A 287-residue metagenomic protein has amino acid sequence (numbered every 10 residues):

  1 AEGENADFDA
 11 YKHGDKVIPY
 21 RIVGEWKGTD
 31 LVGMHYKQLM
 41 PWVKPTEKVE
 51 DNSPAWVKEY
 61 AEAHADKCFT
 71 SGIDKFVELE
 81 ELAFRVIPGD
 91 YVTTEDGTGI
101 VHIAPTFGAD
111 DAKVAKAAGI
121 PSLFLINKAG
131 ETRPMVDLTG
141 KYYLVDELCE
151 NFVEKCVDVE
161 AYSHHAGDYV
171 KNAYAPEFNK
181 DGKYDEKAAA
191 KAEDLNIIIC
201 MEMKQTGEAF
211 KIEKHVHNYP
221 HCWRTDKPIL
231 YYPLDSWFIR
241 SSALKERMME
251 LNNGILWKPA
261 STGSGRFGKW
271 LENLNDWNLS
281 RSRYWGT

Functional and structural regions predicted by a protein language model:
E2-F8, D15, V23-E25: Auxiliary tRNA-acceptor-end handling modules of aminoacyl-tRNA synthetases
D7-K16, D30-K37, P41-T46, C68 (+2 more regions): Residue patterns forming the tRNA-binding/recognition surfaces of aminoacyl-tRNA synthetases and related DALR
V49: Active-site-adjacent loop/helix surface patches within enzyme catalytic domains that shape the substrate-binding cleft
S53-V77, G89-E95: Interaction modules related to DNA damage response and DNA replication/repair
